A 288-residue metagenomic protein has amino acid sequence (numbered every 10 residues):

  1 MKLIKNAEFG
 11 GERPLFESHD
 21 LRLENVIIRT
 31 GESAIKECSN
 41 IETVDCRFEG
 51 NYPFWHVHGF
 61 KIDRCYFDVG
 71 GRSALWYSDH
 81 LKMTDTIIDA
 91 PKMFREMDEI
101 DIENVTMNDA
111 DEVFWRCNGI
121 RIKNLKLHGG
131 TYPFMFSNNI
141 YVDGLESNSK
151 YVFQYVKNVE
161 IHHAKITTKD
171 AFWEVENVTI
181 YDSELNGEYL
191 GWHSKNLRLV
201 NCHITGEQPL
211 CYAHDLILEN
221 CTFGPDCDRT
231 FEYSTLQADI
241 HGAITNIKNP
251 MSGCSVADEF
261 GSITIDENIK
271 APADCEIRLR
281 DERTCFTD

Functional and structural regions predicted by a protein language model:
M1-D288: Long, distal/terminal scaffolding or interaction modules with repetitive or compositionally biased sequence
